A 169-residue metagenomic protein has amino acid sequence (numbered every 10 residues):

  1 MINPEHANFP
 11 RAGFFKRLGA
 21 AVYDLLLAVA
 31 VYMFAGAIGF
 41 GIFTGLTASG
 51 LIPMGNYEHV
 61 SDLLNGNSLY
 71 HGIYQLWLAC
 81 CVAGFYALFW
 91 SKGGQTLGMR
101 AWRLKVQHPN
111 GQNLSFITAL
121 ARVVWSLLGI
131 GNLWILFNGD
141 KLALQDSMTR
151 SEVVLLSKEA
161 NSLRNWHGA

Functional and structural regions predicted by a protein language model:
M1-L127, L156-A169: Short, small/hydrophobic-residue-rich motifs at membrane-helix boundaries and re-entrant hairpins of integral membrane
A20, L27, W125, I135 (+2 more regions): Hydrophobic side chains within alpha-helical segments
A37, G41, G45, L136 (+1 more regions): Membrane-spanning helices that line or support transport/gating and their immediate boundary helices in channels
R103-K105, W134-I135, E152: Active-site scaffold segments
G129-G139: Glycine-rich flap/beta-hairpin and adjacent strands of clan AA aspartyl proteases
F137-R164: Hydrophobic alpha-helical transmembrane segments and immediately flanking/interface helices in integral membrane
